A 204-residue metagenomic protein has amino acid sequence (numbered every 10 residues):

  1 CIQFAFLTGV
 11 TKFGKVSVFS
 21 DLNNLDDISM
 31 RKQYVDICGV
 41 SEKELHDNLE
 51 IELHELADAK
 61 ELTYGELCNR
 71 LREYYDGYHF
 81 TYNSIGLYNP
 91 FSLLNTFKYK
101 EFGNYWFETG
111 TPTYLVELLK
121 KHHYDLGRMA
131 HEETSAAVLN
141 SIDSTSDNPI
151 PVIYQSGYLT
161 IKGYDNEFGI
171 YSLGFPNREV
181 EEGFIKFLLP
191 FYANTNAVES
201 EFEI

Functional and structural regions predicted by a protein language model:
C1-I204: Phosphate-binding site recognition
